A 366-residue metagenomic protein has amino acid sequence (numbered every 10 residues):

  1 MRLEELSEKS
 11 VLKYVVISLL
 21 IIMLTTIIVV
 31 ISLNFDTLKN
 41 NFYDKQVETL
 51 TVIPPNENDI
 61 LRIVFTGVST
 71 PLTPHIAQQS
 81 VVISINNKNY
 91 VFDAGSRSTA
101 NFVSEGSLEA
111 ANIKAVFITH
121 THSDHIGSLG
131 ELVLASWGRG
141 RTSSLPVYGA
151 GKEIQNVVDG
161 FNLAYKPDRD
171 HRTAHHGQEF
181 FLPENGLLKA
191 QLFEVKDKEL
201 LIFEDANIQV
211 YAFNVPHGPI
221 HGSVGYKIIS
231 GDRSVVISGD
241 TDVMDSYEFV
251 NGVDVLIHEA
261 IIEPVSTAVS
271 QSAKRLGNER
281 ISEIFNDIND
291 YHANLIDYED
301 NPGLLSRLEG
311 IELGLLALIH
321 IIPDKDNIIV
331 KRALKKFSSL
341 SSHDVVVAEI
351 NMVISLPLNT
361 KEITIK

Functional and structural regions predicted by a protein language model:
R2-V235, I328-T364: Binuclear metal-dependent hydrolase catalytic cores
R2-V30, S234, D242-N351: Cap/insert and terminal regions of metallo-dependent hydrolase folds
